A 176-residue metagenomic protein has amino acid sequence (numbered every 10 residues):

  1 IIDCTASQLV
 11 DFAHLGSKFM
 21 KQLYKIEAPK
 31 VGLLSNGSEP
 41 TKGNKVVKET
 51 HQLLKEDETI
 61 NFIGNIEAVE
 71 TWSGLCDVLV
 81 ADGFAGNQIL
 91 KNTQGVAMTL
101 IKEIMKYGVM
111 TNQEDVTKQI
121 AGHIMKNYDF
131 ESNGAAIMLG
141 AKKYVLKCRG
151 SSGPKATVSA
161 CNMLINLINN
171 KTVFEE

Functional and structural regions predicted by a protein language model:
I1-C4, D57-A81, A85, T172-E176: Unusually extended, aromatic-enriched hydrophobic runs near protein termini
I1-I2, S35-P40, I66-E70, D82-G86 (+2 more regions): Glycine-rich beta-alpha junction loops
D3-A68: Glycine-rich phosphate/diphosphate-binding loop of Rossmann-like nucleotide-binding domains
S7, S17, S35-S38, S73 (+3 more regions): Generic serine detector
A28, L33, E39, I60 (+5 more regions): Short glycine- and Lys/Arg-enriched binding-loop motifs that mark or flank ligand-binding interfaces
L75-L79, G83-E176: Glycine-rich phosphate/nucleotide-binding loop
